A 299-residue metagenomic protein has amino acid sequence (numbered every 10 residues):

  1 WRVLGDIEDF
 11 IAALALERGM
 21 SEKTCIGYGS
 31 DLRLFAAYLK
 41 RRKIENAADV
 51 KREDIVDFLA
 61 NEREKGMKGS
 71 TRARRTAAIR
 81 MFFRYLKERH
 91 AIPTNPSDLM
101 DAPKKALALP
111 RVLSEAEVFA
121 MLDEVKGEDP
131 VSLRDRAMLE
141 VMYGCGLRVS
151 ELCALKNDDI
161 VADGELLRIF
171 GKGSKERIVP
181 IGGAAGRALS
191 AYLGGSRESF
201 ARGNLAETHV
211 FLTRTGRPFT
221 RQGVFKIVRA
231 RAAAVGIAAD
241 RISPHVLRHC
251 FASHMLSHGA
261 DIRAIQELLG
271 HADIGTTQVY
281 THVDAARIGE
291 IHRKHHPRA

Functional and structural regions predicted by a protein language model:
W1-A299: Conserved catalytic core of the tyrosine transesterase superfamily
